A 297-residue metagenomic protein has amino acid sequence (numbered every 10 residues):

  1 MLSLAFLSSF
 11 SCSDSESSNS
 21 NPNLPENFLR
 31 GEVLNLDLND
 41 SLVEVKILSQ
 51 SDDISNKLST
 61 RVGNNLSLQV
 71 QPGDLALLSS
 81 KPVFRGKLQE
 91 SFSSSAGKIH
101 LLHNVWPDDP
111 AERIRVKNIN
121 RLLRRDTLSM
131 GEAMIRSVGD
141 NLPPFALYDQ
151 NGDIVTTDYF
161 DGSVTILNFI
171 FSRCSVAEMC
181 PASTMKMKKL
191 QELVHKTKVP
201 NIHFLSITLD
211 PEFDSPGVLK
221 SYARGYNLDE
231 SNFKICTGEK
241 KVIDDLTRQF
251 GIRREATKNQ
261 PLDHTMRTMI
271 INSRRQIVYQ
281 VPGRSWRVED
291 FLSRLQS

Functional and structural regions predicted by a protein language model:
M1, F10-N141: N-terminal targeting signals for export/organelle localization
L88, F92, I170-R173, Q191-K198 (+4 more regions): Sec/Tat-exported extracytoplasmic proteins
D140-L142, V164, D263-T265: Short, small/polar residue-rich loop motifs at catalytic or cofactor-binding pockets
V155-K186: Short active-site neighborhood of thiol/selenol oxidoreductases, capturing the structured segment around
F171-A177, T208-L209, N232-F233, I277-V281: Second-shell loop/turn segments in exported
A182-L246: Structural microenvironment flanking redox-active thiols in thiol-disulfide oxidoreductases
D245, R253-S297: Thiol-/selenol-based redox modules, centered on thioredoxin-like and closely related oxidoreductase domains
